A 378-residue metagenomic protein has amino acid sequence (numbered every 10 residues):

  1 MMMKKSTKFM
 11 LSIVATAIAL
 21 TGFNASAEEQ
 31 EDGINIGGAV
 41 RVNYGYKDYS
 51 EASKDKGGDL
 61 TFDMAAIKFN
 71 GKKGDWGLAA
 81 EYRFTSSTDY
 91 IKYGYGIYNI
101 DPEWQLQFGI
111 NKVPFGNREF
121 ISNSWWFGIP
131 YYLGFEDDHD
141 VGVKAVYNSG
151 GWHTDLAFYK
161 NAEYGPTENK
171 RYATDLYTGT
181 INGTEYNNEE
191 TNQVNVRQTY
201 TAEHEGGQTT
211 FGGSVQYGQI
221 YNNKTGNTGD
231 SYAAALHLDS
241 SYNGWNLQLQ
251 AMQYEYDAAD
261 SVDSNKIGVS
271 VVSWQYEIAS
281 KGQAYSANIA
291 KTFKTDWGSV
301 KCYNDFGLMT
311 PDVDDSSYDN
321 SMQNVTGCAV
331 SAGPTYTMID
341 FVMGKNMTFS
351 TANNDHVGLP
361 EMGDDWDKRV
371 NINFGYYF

Functional and structural regions predicted by a protein language model:
M2-L11: Bacterial N-terminal signal peptides that target proteins for export
A19-N24: N-terminal signal peptide c-region/cleavage motif recognized by signal peptidases
E28, A52-G57, F84, G96 (+8 more regions): Outer-membrane beta-barrel proteins
E29-Y49, K56-P166, Y200-E203, S286 (+3 more regions): Outer membrane beta-barrel
Y49-E51, S124-I129, L176-G183, I220-N222 (+2 more regions): Extracytoplasmic loops and strand-loop junctions of Gram-negative outer membrane beta-barrel proteins
Y93-I97, G165-A173, M309-V313: Short, electropositive alpha-helical surface patch
L133-N222: Aromatic- and glycine-enriched pocket-lining scaffold segments that form the walls of small-molecule binding clefts
E205-F378: Outer-membrane beta-barrel pore domains
